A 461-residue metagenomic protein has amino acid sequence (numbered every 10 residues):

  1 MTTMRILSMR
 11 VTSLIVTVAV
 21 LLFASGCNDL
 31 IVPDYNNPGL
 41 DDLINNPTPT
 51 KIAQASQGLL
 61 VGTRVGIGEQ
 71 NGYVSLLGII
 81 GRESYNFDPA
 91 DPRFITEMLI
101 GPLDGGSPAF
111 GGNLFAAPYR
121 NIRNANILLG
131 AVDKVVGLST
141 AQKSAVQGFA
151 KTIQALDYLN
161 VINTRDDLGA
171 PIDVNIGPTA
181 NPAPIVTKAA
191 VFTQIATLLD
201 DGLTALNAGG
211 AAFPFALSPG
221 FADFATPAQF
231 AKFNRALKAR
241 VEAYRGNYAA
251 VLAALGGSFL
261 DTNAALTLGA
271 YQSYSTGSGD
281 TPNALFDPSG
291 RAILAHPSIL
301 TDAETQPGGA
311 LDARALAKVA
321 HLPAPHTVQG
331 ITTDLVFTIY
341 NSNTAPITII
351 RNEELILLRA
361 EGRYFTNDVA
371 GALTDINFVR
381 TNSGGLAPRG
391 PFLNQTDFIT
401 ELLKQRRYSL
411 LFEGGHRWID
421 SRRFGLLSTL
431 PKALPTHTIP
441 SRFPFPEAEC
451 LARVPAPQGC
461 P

Functional and structural regions predicted by a protein language model:
C27-G78, L255, T429-P461: Membrane-proximal, proline-rich intrinsically disordered regions
N28-D29, A196-G209, A231-G269: Aromatic-residue-lined binding/catalytic grooves and analogous aromatic/hydrophobic interfacial grooves in multimeric
A53, D91-R165, V186-A189, T204-L206 (+3 more regions): Conserved, well-structured interaction surfaces
F94-E97, G246-I356, G385-P388, F392-Q395 (+6 more regions): Hydrophobic-face positions in mid-chain alpha helices that act as interaction patches
N121, L128-V132, V161-I162, I195 (+5 more regions): Alpha-helical solenoid scaffolds that mediate protein-protein interactions, centered on TPR/SEL1-like repeats but also
